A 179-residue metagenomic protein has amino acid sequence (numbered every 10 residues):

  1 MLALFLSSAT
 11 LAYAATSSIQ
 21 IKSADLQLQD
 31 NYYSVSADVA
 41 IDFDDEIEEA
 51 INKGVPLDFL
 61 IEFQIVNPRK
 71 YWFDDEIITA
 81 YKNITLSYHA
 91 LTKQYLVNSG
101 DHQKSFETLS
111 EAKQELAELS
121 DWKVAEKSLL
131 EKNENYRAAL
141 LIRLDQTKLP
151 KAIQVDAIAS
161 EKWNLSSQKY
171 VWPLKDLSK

Functional and structural regions predicted by a protein language model:
M1-A9: Bacterial N-terminal signal peptides
A12-K22: Cleaved targeting-peptide boundary
Q20-D58: N-terminal secretory signal peptides
L26-Y33, Y88-T92, S128-R137: A short, structured loop/turn motif at beta-sheet edges
V35-I41, A90, L96-H102, E111-K127: A beta-strand/beta-hairpin structural motif
D38-D44, Q64-I65, I142-D145: Generic short beta-strand segments
I47-A112: Structured domain cores in non-transmembrane regions
S128-K179: Glycine-rich, aromatic-bearing surface loops/beta-hairpins
